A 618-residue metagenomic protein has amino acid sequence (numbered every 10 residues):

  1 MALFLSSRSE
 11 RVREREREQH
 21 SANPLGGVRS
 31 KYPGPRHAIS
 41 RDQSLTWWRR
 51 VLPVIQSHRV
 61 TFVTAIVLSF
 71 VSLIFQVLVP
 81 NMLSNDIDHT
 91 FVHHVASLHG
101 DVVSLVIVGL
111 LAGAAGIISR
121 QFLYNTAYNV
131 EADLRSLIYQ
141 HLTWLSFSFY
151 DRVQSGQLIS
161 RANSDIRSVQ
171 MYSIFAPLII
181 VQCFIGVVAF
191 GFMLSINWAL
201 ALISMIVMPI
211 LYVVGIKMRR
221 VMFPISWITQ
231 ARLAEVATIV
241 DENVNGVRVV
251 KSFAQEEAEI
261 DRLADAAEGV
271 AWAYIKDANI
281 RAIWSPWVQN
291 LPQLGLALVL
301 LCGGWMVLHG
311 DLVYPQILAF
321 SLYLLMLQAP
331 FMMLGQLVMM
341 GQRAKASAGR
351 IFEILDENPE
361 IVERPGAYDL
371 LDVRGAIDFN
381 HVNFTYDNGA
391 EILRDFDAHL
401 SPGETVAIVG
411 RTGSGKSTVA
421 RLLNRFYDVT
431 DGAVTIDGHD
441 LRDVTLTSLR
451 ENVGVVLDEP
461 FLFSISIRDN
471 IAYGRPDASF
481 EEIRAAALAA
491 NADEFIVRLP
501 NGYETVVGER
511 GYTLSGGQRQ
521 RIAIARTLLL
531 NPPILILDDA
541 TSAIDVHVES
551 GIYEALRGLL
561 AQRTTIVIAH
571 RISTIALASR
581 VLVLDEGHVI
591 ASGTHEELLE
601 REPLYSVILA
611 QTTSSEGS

Functional and structural regions predicted by a protein language model:
M1-L45: Membrane-proximal cytosolic tails and large cytosolic loops of membrane proteins
K31-R41, Y128, S136-S160, S164-I166 (+5 more regions): Short intracellular "coupling" helices and adjacent cytoplasmic loop segments at the cytosolic face of multi-pass
W47, I55, S119, L123-Y124 (+2 more regions): Juxtamembrane loop-to-helix connectors within ABC transporter transmembrane domains
Q56, V67, F75, N163-V207 (+2 more regions): Hydrophobic alpha-helical transmembrane segments of ABC transporter permease domains
R59, F147-S148, S164-A176, V221-T238 (+5 more regions): An intracellular "coupling" helix at the cytosolic face of ABC transporter transmembrane type-1 domains
F62-I118, F122, S195-A199, A297 (+1 more regions): Transmembrane helix-loop-helix hairpins at lipid-water interfaces of multipass membrane proteins, especially the type-1
Q255, N279, L294, L327-I354: Cytosolic ends of transmembrane helices, especially the final helix of ABC transmembrane type-1 domains
E363-R364, L370-S618: ABC-type nucleotide-binding domain
